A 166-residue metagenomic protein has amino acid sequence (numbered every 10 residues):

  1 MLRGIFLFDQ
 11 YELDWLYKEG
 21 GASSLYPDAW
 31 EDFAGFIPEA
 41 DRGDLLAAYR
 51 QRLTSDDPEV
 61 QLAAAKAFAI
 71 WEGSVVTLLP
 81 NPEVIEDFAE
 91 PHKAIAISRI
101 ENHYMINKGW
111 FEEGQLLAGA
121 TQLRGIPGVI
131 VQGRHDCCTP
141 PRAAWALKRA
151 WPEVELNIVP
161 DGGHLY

Functional and structural regions predicted by a protein language model:
L2-Y49: A catalytic-pocket lid/entrance helix-loop region that shapes and gates access to the active site across common
A65-I85: Long, low-complexity segments enriched in small/aliphatic residues
P82-A94, A120: Small-residue-rich helix-loop
H103-A120: Active-site nucleophile elbow and catalytic-triad environment of alpha/beta-hydrolase enzymes
E112, C137-A143: Conserved alpha/beta-hydrolase "acid-adjacent" motif
L123-R124, I130-Q132, D136: Short beta-strand/loop motif that positions the catalytic acidic residue of the alpha/beta-hydrolase fold
C138, V159-Y166: Catalytic histidine-centered segment of alpha/beta-hydrolase-like enzymes
P141-V154: Active-site-adjacent alpha-helix of alpha/beta-hydrolase-fold enzymes
